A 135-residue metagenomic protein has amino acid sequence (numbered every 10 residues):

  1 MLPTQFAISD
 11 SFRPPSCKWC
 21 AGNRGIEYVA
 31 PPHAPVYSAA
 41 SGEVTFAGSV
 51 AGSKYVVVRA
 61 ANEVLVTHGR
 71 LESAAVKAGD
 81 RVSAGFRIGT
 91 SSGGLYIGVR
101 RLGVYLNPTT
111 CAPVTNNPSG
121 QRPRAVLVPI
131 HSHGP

Functional and structural regions predicted by a protein language model:
M1-A7, V29, K77-S83, G93 (+1 more regions): Acidic, glycine-rich catalytic/binding loops that coordinate metals and/or anionic ligands
F6, A34-V44, V82-G85: Generic structural motif
A7-S38: Short glycine/threonine/proline-enriched tight-turn/helix- or strand-capping micro-motif at secondary-structure
R13, H33, S41, S49 (+3 more regions): Solvent-exposed coil/turn segments that connect beta secondary-structure elements in extracytoplasmic/periplasmic
E27, V57, T67, T90 (+1 more regions): Conserved beta-strand positions that form and line the central face of beta-propeller blades
Y37, A60-G85, T109-V114: Short histidine-centered loop motifs in beta-beta connectors
A39-S73, L95-V99: Zn2+-dependent peptidoglycan hydrolase active-site motif and core
A47, F86-R87, S92-G93: Short, surface-exposed secondary-structure boundary micro-motifs
